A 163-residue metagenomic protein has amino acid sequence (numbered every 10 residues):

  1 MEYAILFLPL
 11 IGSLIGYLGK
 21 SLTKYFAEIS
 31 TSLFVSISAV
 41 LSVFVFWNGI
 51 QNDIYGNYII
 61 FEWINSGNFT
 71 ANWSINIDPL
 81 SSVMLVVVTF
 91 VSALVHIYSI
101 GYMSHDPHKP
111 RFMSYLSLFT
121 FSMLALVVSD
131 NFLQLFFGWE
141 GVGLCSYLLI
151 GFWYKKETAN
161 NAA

Functional and structural regions predicted by a protein language model:
M1, L14-I15, G19-S114: Transmembrane helix-loop-helix hairpins at membrane boundaries of multipass inner-membrane proteins
M1-L8, I77-T89, Q134-C145: Structural signature of hydrophobic alpha-helical transmembrane segments
F7-L14, I37-V40, F90, F121 (+2 more regions): Generic alpha-helical transmembrane segments of integral inner-membrane proteins, especially permease/transport modules
I11, I15, L94-Y98, G141-W153: Juxtamembrane interface elements at the cytosolic ends of transmembrane helices in multi-pass membrane proteins
K24, F112-A163: Alpha-helical multi-pass transmembrane bundles of energy-transducing inner-membrane proteins
